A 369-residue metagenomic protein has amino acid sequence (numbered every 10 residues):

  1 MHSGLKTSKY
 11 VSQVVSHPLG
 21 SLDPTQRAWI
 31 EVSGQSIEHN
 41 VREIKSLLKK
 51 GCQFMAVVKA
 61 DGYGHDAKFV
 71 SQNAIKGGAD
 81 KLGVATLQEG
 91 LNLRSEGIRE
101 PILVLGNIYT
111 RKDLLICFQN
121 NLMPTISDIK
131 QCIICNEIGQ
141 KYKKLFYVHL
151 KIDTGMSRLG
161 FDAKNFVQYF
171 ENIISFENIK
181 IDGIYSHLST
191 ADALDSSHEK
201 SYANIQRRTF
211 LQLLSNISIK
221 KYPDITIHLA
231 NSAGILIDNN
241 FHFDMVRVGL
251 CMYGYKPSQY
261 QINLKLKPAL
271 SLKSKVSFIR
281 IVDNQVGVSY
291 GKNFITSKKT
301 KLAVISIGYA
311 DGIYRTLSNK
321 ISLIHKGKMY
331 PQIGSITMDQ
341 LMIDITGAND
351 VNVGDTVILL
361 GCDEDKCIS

Functional and structural regions predicted by a protein language model:
M1-M123, K180: A charged N-terminal "starter" segment
H2-R27, H39, K267-A303, Y314-L317 (+1 more regions): Surface-exposed amphipathic alpha-helical tracts and adjacent flexible/coil segments at the periphery of soluble enzymes
H2-S3, T25-Q26, A60-G77, C132-Y142 (+3 more regions): Active-site loop/helix belt of alpha/beta enzymes
I37, K59, L93, D128 (+7 more regions): Conserved, mostly hydrophobic/aromatic
Q88, G106-T110, I129-Q131, I152-T154 (+1 more regions): Short, acidic/turn-prone active-site loops that include or flank metal/cofactor- and phosphate-binding residues
V104, I181, V276, Q332-I333: A structural signal for short, hydrophobic beta-strand segments that form beta-sheets in beta-rich/all-beta domains
L114-D128, I133, F146: Glycine/small-residue-rich loop that forms an oxyanion/phosphate-binding "nest" at active or ligand-binding sites
I279-S369: C-terminal accessory subdomain/extension
